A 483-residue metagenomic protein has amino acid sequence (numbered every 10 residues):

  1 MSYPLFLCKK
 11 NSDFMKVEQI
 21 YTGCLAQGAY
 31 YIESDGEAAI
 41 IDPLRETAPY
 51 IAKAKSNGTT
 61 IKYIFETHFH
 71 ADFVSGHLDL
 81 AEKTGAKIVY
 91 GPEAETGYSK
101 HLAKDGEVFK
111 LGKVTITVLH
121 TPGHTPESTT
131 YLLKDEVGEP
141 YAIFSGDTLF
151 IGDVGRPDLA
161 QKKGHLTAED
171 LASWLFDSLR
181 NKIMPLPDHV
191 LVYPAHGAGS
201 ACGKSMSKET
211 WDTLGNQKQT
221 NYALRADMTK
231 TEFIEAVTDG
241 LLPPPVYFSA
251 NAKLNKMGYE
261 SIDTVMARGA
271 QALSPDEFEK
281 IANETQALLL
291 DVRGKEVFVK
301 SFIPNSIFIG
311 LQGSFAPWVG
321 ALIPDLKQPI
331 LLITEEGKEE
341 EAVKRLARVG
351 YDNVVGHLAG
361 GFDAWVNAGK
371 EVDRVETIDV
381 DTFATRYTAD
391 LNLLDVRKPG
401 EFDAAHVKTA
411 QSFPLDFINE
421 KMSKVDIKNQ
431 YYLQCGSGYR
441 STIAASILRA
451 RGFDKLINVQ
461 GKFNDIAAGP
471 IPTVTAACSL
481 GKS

Functional and structural regions predicted by a protein language model:
F14-T60, Y131-G146, I151-G152: Conserved beta-strand hairpin/beta-sheet module of binuclear metal-dependent hydrolase folds, prominently
K16-I20, Y30-E33, V108-G138, A142-I143 (+3 more regions): Core dinuclear metal-dependent hydrolase active-site scaffold
A38, T125-P243: Metallo-beta-lactamase
I40-I41, I61-H70, V89-E93, H120-G123 (+4 more regions): Active-site neighborhood of phospho(di)ester-bond hydrolases with catalytic His/Asp-centered motifs
P43-L44, F69, E93, T125 (+6 more regions): Active-site metal-binding loops of divalent metal-dependent hydrolases
T47-V89: Active-site metal-binding motif and surrounding structural segment of the metallo-beta-lactamase
R156-D158, E169, N216-K253, M257 (+2 more regions): Rhodanese-like catalytic fold shared by cysteine-dependent sulfurtransferases and DSP/PTP-type phosphatases
